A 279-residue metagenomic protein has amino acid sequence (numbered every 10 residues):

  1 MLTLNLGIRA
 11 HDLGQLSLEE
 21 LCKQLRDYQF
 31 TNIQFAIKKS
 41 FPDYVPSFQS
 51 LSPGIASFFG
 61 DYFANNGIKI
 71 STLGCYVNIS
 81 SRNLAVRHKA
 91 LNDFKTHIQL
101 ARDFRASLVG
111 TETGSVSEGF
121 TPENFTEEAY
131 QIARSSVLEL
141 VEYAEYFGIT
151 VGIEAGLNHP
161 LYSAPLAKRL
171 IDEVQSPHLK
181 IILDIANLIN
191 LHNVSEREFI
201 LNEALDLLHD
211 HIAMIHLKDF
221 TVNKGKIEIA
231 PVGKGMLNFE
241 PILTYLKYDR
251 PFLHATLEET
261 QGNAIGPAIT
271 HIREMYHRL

Functional and structural regions predicted by a protein language model:
M1-G7, G14-N32, A64, R105 (+1 more regions): Histidine-acidic metal/acid-base catalytic patches
M1-G7, I70-S81, T113-T121: N-terminal small/glycine-rich loop or linker at the start of catalytic domains across soluble metabolic enzymes
H11-L13, K39-S47, Y76-S80, G156-H159 (+2 more regions): Short histidine/acidic/glycine/proline-rich micro-motifs that form metal- and phosphate-coordinating active-site loops
E19-E20, S57-F58, Y62-N65, S80-I181: Active-site acidic/histidine proton-transfer and metal-coordination neighborhood in alpha/beta enzyme cores
Q34, T72, G110-T111, I153 (+2 more regions): Hydrophobic residues in well-ordered beta-strands that form the structural core
Q34-F58, V116-G119: Glycine-rich, proline-tolerant flexible connector loops at the mouths of alpha/beta enzymes
A36, Y76, E112, K218 (+1 more regions): Conserved residues at the C-terminal ends of beta-strands
F41-P46, I79-L84, S117-N124, I189-H192 (+1 more regions): A short acidic, helix-capping loop that chelates divalent metal ions and anchors anionic groups
